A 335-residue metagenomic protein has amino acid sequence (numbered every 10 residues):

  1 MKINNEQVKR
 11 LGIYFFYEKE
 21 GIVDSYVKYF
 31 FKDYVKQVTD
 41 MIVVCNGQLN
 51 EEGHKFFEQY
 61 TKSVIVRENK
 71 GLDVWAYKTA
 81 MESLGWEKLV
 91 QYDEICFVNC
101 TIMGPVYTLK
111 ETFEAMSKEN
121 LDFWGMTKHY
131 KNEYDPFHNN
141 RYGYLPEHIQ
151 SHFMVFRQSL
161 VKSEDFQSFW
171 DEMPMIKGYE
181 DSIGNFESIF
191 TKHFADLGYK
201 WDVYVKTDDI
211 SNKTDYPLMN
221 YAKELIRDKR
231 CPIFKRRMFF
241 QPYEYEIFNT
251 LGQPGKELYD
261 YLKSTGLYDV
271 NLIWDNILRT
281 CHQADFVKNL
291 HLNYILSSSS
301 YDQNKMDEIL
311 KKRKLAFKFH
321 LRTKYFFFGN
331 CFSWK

Functional and structural regions predicted by a protein language model:
M1-K335: ER/Golgi luminal nucleotide-sugar-dependent glycosyltransferases, focusing on the catalytic module
